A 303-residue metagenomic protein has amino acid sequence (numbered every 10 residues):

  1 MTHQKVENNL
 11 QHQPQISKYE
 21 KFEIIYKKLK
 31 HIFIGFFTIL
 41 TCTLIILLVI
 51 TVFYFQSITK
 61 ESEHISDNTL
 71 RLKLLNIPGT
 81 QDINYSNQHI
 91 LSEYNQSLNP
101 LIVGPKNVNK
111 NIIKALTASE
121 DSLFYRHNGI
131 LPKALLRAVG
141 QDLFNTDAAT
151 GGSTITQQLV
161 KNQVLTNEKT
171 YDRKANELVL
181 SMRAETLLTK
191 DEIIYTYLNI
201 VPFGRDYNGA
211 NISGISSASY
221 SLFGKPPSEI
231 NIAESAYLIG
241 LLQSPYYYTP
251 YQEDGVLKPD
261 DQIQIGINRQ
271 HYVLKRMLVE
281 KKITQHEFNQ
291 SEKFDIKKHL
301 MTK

Functional and structural regions predicted by a protein language model:
T2-K303: Juxtamembrane regions of bacterial inner-membrane/periplasmic proteins, predominantly the peptidoglycan biogenesis
